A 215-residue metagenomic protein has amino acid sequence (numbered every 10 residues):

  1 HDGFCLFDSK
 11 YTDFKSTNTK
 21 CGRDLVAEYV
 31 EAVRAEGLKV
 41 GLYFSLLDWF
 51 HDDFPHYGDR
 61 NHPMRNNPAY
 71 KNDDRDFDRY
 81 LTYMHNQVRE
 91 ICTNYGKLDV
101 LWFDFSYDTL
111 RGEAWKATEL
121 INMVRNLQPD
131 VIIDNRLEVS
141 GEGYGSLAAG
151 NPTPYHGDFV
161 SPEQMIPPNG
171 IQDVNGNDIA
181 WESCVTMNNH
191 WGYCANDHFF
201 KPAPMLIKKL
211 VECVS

Functional and structural regions predicted by a protein language model:
H1-S215: Mature catalytic domains of secreted/periplasmic carbohydrate-active enzymes
